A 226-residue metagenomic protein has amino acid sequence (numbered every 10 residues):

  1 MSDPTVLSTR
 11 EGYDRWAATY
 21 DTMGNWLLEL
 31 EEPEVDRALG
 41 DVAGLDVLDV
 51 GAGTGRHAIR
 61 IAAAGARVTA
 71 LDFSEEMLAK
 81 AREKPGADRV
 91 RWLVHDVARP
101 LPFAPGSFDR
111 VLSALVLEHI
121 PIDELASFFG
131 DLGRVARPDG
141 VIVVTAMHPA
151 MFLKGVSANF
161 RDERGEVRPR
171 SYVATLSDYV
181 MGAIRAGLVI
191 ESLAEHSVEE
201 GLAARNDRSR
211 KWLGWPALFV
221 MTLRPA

Functional and structural regions predicted by a protein language model:
M1-A43, R56, R60: Conserved class I S-adenosyl-L-methionine
L48-R99: Class I SAM-dependent methyltransferase SAM/SAH-binding core
L101-V111: A short acidic, Gly/Pro-enriched loop at the edge of an enzyme's catalytic core that lines a small-molecule cofactor
R110-E124: A short SAM/SAH-binding and catalytic strip from SAM-dependent methyltransferases
A126-P138: A short glycine-rich, Lys/Arg-flanked "PGG" loop and its adjoining helix->strand segment in the class I
V141-R170: Conserved class I S-adenosyl-L-methionine
S171-A194: Short alpha-helix
N206-A226: Core SAM-dependent methyltransferase catalytic element
